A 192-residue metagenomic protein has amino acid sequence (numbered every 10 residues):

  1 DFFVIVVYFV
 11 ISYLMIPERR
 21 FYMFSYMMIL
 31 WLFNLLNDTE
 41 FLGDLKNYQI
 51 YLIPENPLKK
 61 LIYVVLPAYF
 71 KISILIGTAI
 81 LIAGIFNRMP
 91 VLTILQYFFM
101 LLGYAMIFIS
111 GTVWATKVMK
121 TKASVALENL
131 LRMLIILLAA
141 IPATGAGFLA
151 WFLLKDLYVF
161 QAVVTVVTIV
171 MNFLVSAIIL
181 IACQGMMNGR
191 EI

Functional and structural regions predicted by a protein language model:
D1-Q49, P57-I192: Hydrophobic alpha-helical transmembrane segments of membrane proteins
